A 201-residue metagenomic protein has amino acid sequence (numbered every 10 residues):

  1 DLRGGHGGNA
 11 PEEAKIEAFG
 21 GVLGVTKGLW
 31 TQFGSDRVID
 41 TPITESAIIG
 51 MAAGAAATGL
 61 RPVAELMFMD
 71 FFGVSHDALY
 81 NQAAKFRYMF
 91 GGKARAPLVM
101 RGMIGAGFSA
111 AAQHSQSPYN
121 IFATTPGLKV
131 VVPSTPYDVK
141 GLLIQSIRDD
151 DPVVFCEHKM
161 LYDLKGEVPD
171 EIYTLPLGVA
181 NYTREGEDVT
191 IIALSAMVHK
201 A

Functional and structural regions predicted by a protein language model:
D1-P152, C156: Thiamine diphosphate
L2-G4, M160, A196: Short, glycine/acidic-enriched loop or turn micro-motifs at the edges of active sites
A56, G107-F108, L161-D163, V198-K200: Short, acidic Gly/Pro/Ser/Thr-rich loop/turn segments
S117, K140-P152, D163-A201: Glycine-/acidic-rich phosphate or pyrophosphate-binding loops and their flanking alpha/beta elements
